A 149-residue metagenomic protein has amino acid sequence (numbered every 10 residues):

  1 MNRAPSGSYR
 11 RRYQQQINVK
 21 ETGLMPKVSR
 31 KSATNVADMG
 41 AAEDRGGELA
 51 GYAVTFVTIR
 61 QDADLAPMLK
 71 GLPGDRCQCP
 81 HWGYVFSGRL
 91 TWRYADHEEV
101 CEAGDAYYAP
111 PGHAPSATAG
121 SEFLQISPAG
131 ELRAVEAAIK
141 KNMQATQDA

Functional and structural regions predicted by a protein language model:
S6-P67, P73, K140, Q144-A149: A short, N-terminal "cap"/entry segment at the start of jelly-roll beta-barrel domains of the cupin/DSBH fold
G47, G83-Y84, V100, Y108 (+1 more regions): Well-ordered beta-strand positions
E48-A50, R93-H97, T118-G120: Short strand-coil-strand connectors
Y52, P110-E136: Ligand-binding loop in jelly-roll beta-barrel domains
A66-M68, E102-G104, A134-A137: A short, polar/proline- and glycine-enriched secondary-structure boundary/capping micro-motif
D75-W92: Short, conserved beta-strand element in jelly-roll/cupin
Y94-G112: Short acidic-glycine-tyrosine-enriched beta hairpin
